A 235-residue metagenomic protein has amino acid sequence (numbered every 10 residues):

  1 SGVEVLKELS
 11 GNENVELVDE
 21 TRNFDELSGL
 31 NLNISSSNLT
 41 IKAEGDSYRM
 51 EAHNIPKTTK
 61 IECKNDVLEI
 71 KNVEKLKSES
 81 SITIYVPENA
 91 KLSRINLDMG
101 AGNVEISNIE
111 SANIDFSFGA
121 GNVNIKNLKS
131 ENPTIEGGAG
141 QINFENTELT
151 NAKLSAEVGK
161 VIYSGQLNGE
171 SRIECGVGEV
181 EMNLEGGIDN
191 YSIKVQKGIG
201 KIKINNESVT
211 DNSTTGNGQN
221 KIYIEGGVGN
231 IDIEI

Functional and structural regions predicted by a protein language model:
G2-K75, S81-R94, N103-I109, N113 (+3 more regions): Short linear S-[DN]-x-LW-Φ motif typified by the pepsin-like aspartic protease active-site region
L30-L32, L97, F116, L154 (+1 more regions): Active-site alpha-helical segments that house and flank conserved acidic catalytic motifs for diphosphate chemistry
S35, E44, E62-K64, G100 (+6 more regions): Structural motif
E51-A52, F116, I135, L154: A short hydrophobic/aromatic micro-motif that marks alpha-helical segments and, especially, helix-coil
V73-K75, I125-L128, P133-T134, Q141-I235: Short, surface-exposed interaction patches in beta-rich subdomains that mediate adhesion/assembly near membranes
N96-E145: Right-handed parallel beta-helix
